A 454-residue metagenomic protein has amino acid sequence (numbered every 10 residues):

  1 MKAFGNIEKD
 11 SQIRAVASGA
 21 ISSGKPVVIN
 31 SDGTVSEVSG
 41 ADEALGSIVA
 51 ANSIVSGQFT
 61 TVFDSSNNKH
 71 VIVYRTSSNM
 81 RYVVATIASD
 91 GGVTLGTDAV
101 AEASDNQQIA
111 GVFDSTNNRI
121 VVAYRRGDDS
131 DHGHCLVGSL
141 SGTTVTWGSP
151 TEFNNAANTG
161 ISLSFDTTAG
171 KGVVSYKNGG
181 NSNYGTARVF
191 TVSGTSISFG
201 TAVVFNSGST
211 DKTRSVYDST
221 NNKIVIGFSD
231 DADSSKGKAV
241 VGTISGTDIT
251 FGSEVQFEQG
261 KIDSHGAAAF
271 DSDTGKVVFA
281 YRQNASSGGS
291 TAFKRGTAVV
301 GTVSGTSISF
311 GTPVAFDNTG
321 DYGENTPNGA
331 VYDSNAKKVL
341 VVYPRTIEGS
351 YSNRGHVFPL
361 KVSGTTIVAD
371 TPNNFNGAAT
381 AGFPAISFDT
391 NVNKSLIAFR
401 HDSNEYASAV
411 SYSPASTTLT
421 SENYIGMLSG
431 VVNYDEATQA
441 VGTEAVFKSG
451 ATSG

Functional and structural regions predicted by a protein language model:
M1-K69, Y74-T76, R81-V93, D105-R119 (+18 more regions): Extracellular receptor-binding modules and their adjoining Ser/Thr/Gly/Asp/Asn-rich linkers
L45-A50, T94-A101, T146-F153, S198-V204 (+3 more regions): Beta-propeller fold detector
D129, D233, G349-S350: Extended, low-complexity, turn-rich repeat/linker tracts enriched in Gly/Pro/Ser/Thr and Asp/Glu that occur
